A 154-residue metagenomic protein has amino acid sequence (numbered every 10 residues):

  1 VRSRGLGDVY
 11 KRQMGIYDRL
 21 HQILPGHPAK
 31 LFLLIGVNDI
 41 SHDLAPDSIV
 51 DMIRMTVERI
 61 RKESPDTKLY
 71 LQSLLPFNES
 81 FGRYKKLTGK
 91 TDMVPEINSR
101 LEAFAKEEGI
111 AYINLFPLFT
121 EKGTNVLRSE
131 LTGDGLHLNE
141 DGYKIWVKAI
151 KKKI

Functional and structural regions predicted by a protein language model:
V1-Y10: Single conserved hydrophobic/aromatic residue that forms the stacking wall/gate of nucleotide- or nucleobase-binding
G7-D8, L34-V37, Q72-L75, L115-P117: Active-site-proximal beta-strand/loop segments in catalytic clefts of secreted hydrolases
D8, N38-P46, L87-T88, T132-L136: Second-shell loop/turn segments in exported
M14-V50, L74-E79: Oxyanion-hole/transition-state-stabilizing segment in secreted/luminal serine hydrolases and related acyltransferases
F32-L34, E58, Y70: Conserved, well-ordered alpha-helix/loop/beta-strand core segments that scaffold catalytic motifs
P46-T56, V94-I97: Charged helix-capping and loop-helix junction motifs
S64-K68: A short helix->loop->beta-strand "cap" motif at the edges of active sites that frequently abuts
P76-I154: Catalytic His-Asp segment of secreted/periplasmic serine-dependent ester chemistry enzymes
